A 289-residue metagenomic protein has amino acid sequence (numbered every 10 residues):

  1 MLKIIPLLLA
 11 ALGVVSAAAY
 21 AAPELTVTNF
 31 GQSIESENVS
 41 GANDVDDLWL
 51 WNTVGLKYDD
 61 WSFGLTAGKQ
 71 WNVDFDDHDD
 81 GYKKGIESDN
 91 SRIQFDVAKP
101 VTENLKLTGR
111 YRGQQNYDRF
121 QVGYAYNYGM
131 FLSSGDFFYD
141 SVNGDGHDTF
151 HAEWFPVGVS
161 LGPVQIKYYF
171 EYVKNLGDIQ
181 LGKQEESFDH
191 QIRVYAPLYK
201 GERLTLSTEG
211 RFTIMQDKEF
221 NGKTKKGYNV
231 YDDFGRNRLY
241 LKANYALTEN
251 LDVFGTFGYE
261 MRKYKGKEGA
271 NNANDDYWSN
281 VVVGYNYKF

Functional and structural regions predicted by a protein language model:
Y20-D79: Short glycine/proline- and aromatic-enriched beta-strand/turn motifs that initiate or cap beta-hairpins
L25-T26, D60-L65, P100-L107, Y128-G135 (+5 more regions): Repeated loop/turn-to-beta-strand initiation elements of outer-membrane beta-barrel proteins
N29-S36, L65-K69, G109-G113, G135-Y139 (+3 more regions): Transmembrane beta-barrel strands of outer-membrane/channel proteins
D44-L50, E87-I93, N116-F120, G146-E153 (+3 more regions): Residues that define the transmembrane beta-barrel architecture of outer-membrane proteins
N52-Y58, F95-K99, V122-Y126, A152-L161 (+4 more regions): Residues on the lipid-exposed face of transmembrane beta-strands in outer-membrane beta-barrel proteins
I93, R193-E260, K265-G269: Outer membrane beta-barrel transmembrane domains
N127-Y228: Detector for outer-membrane/organellar transmembrane beta-barrel domains, recognizing the amphipathic beta-strand
Y259, A273-F289: Outer-membrane beta-barrel "beta-signal"
